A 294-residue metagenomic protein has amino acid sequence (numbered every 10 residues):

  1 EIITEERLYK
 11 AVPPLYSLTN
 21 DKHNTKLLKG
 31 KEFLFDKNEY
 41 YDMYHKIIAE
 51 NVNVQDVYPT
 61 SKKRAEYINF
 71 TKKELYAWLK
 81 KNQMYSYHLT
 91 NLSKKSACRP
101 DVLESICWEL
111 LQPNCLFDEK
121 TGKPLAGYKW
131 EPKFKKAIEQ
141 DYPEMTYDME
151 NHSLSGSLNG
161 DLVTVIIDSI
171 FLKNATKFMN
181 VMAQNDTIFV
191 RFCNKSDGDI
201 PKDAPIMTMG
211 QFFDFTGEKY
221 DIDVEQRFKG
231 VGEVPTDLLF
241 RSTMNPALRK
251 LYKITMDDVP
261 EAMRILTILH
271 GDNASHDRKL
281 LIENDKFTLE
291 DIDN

Functional and structural regions predicted by a protein language model:
E1-N294: Conserved phosphate-chemistry cores used by DNA topoisomerases
